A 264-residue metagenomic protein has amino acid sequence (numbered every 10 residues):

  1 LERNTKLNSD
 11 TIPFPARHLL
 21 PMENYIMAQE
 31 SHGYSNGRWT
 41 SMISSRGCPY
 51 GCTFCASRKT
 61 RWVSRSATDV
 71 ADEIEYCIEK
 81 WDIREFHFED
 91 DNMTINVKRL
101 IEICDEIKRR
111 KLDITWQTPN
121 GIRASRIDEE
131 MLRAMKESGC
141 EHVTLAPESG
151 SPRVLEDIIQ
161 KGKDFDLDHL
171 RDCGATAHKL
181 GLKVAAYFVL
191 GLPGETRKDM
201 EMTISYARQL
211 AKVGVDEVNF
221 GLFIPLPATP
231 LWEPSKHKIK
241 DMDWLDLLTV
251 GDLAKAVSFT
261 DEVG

Functional and structural regions predicted by a protein language model:
L1, N8-S9, G51, V63 (+4 more regions): Short catalytic/ligand-binding loop motif for oxyanion handling, primarily in non-cytosolic enzymes, centered on
L1-L7, D91, H169-G181, R208-F220: Short, basic, helix/turn surface patches
E2, I12, L100, E130-M131 (+1 more regions): Short aromatic-enriched loop/helix-cap "lid" or pocket-rim segments at secondary-structure transitions that line
N4-T5, I26-E30, K198-G264: C-terminal accessory regions of radical SAM enzymes
F14-Y187, S205: Radical SAM [4Fe-4S] cluster-binding motif and immediate context
I43, G191-L192, S258-D261: Short, well-ordered beta-strand elements within core beta-sheets of diverse protein domains
E89-N96, N120-G121, L190-G194, F220-L231: Short, solvent-exposed turn/loop segments enriched in Gly/Ser/Thr/Pro and often Arg
A124-R126, G194-M200: Active-site glycine- and acidic-residue-rich loops that bind and position anionic ligands or nucleotide-like cofactors
